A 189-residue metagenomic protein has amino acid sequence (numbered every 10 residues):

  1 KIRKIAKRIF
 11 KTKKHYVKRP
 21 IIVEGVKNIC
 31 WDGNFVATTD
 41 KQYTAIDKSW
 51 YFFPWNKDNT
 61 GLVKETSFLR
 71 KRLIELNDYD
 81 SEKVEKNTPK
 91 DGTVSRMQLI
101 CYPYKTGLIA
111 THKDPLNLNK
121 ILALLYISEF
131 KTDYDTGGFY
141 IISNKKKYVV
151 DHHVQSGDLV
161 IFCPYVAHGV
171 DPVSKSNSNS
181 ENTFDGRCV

Functional and structural regions predicted by a protein language model:
K1-T39: N-terminal auxiliary "cap/dimerization" subdomain that precedes the catalytic jelly-roll/cupin core of mononuclear
A6-K14, R70-L73, N77, P164 (+1 more regions): A generic secondary-structure signal for well-formed alpha-helical elements
N28-R96: Signature of the catalytic double-stranded beta-helix
F53, Q98-I100, H112, L124 (+2 more regions): Residues in well-ordered beta-strands of folded domains
W55-N56, I100-P103, Y126, I142-N144 (+1 more regions): Structured loops at beta-to-helix junctions and adjacent beta-edge loops in soluble globular domains
I100-Y104, L116-D133: Short, conserved beta-strand element in jelly-roll/cupin
L108-P115: Histidine-centered catalytic micro-motifs
N119, F130-V189: Catalytic core of Fe(II)/2-oxoglutarate
